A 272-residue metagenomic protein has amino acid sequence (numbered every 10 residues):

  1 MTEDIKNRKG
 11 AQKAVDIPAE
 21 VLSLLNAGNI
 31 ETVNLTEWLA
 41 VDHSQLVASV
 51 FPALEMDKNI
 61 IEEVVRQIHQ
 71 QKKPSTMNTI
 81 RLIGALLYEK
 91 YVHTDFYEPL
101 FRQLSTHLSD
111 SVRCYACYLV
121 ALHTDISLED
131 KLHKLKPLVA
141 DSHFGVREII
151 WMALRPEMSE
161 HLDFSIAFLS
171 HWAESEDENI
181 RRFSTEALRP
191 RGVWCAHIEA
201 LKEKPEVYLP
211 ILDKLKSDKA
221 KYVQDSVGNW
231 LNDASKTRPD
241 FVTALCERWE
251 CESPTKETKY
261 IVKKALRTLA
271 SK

Functional and structural regions predicted by a protein language model:
M1-K272: Surface-facing alpha-helical segments and adjacent helix-coil boundary elements at the starts of domains
